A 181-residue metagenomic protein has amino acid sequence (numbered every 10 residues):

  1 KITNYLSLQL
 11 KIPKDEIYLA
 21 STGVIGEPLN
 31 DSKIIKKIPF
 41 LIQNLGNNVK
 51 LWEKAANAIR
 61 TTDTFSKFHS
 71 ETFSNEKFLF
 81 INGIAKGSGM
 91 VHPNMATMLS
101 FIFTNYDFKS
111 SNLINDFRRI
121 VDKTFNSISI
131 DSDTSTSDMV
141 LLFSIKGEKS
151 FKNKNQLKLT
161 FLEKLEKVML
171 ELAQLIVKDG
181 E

Functional and structural regions predicted by a protein language model:
K1, K11-I12, L175-G180: Surface-exposed helix-capping loop/turn segments at secondary-structure junctions
I2-F125, S135: Glycine-rich, mobile lid/loop segments that gate access to catalytic sites or pores
I120-S127, M139-G147: Membrane-embedded hairpin module used as a gating/binding unit in multi-pass transport and secretion proteins
N126-S129, Q174-L175: A short linear hydrophobic-aromatic micro-motif
V140-E181: A glycine- and small/hydrophobic-rich beta-loop-beta segment that serves as a flexible "lid/hinge" or phosphate-binding
